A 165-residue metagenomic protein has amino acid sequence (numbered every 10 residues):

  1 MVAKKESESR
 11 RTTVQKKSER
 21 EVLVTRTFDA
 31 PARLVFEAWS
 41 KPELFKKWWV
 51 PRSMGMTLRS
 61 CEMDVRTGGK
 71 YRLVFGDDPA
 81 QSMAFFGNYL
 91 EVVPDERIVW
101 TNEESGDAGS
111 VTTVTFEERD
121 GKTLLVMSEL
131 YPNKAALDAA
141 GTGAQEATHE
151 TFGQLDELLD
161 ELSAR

Functional and structural regions predicted by a protein language model:
M1-G55: Hydrophobic ligand-binding cavity/cleft-lining segments
M1-S7, L130-R165: A conserved amphipathic terminal alpha-helix motif
E19-T25, L58, K70, A84 (+3 more regions): Intrinsic-disorder/low-complexity, polar/charged segments enriched in Ser/Thr/Lys/Arg/Asp/Glu/Gln
E21, V99-E150: Beta-strand/loop substructures that line and gate deep hydrophobic ligand-binding cavities in soluble
L23-V24, E43-S82, R165: Short beta-edge strand/loop motif at the mouth of beta-sheet-based domains
R26, S60-M63, F85-E91, N102 (+1 more regions): Hydrophobic/aromatic beta-strand elements that line small-molecule binding cavities or substrate pockets in beta-rich
A32-R33, V65-R66, L90-E96, T115-L124: A short, structured loop/turn motif at beta-sheet edges
V35, F45, Y71-L73, Y89 (+4 more regions): Hydrophobic pocket/interface hotspot
